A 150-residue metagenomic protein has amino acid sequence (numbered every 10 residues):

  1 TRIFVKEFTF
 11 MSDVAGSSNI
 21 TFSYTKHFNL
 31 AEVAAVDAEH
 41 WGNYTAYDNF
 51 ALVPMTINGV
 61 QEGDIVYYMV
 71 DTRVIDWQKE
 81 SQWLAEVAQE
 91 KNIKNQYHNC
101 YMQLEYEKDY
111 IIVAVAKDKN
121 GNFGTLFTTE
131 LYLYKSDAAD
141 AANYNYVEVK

Functional and structural regions predicted by a protein language model:
R2-I20, K117-Y144: Extracellular fibronectin type III
I3-V5, L52-P54, Y97-N99, D109-I111 (+1 more regions): Intrinsic-disorder/low-complexity, polar/charged segments enriched in Ser/Thr/Lys/Arg/Asp/Glu/Gln
D13-V33: Proline/serine/threonine-rich low-complexity linkers at boundaries of modular beta-sandwich domains
V14-G16, Q89-K94, C100-D109: Surface-exposed, short loops/turns at beta-strand junctions within beta-sandwich domains
A35-A38, F50-W83: Solvent-exposed loop/turn segments flanking beta-strands in beta-repeat/beta-sandwich domains
N43-N49: Short, solvent-exposed loop/linker segments at the N-terminal edge of repeated beta-sheet extracellular domains
K79-I93: Solvent-exposed serine/threonine-rich low-complexity stretches and specific carbohydrate-binding patches
